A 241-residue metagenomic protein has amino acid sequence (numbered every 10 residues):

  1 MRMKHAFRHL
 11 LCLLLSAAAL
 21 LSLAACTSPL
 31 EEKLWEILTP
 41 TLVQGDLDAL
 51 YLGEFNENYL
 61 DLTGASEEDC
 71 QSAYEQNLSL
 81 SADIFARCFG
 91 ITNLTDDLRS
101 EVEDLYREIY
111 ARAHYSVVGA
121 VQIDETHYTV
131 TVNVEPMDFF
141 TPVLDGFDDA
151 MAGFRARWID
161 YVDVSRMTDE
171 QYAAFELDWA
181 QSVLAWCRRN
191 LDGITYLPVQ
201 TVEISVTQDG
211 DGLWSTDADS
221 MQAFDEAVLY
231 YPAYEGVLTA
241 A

Functional and structural regions predicted by a protein language model:
R2-L13: Bacterial N-terminal signal peptides that target proteins for export
L21-A25: C-terminal motif of bacterial Sec signal peptides marking the signal peptidase cleavage site
T27-S116, T141: Core segments of small alpha/beta cavity-forming domains
N77, S81, C88, F140-P198: Mixed-charge, low-complexity intrinsically disordered segments
V118-Q122, V206: Short, exposed beta-strand/loop patches in secreted or surface proteins that constitute
D124-P136: A short hydrophobic beta-strand element
V134-F140, Q208-G210: Beta-strand elements of well-folded, non-transmembrane domains
M151-R166, D192-A240: Short beta-strand edge/turn micro-motifs at domain boundaries
